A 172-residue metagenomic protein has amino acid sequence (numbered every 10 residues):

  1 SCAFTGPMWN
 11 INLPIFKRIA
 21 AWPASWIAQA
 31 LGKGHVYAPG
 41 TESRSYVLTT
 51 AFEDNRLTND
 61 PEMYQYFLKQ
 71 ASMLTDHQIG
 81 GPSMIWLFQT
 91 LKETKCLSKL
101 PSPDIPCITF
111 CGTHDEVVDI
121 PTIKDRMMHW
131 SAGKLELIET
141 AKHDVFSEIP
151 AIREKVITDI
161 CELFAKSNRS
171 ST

Functional and structural regions predicted by a protein language model:
S1-Q78: Alpha/beta-hydrolase-fold enzymes
A3, I108-F110, E136: Hydrophobic/aromatic beta-strand patches that form the interior of the parallel beta-sheet core in alpha/beta enzyme
F16-K17, D119-I123, I149-P150, I157: Conserved strand-to-helix beginnings and helix N-cap segments that scaffold or border functional pockets
Q78-L100: Active-site nucleophile elbow and catalytic-triad environment of alpha/beta-hydrolase enzymes
P103, T109-C111, D115: Short beta-strand/loop motif that positions the catalytic acidic residue of the alpha/beta-hydrolase fold
I105, D119-M128: Short alpha-helix in the alpha/beta-hydrolase fold that links the catalytic acid
G133-T172: Catalytic active-site module of serine/aspartate enzymes centered on a nucleophile-bearing elbow/loop
